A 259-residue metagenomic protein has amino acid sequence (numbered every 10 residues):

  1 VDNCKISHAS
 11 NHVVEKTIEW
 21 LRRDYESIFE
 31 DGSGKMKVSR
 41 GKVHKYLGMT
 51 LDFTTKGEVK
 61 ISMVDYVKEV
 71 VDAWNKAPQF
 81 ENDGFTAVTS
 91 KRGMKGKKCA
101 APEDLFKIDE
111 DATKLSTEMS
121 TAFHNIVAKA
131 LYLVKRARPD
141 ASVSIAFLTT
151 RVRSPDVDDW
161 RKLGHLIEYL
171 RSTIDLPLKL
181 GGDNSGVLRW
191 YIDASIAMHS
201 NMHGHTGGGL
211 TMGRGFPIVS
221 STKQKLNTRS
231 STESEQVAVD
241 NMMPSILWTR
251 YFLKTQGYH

Functional and structural regions predicted by a protein language model:
V1-H259: Long, low-complexity, charge-biased intrinsically disordered regions
